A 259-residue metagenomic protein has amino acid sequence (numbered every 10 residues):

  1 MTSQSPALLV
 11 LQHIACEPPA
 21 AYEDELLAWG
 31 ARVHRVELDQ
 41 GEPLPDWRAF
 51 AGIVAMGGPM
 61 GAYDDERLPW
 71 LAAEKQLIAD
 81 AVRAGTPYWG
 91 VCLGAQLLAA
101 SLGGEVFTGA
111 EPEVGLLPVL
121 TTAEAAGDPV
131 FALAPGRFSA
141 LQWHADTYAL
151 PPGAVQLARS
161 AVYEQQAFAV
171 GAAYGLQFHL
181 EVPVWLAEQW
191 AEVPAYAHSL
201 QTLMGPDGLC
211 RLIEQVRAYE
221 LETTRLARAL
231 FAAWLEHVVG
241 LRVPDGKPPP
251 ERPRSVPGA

Functional and structural regions predicted by a protein language model:
M1-A84, Q201-A259: N-terminal beta1-alpha1 cap of cysteine-dependent amidohydrolase-like domains
A7, G85-P87, V155, A172: Short active-site oxyanion
P19-A21, P45, D64-E66, L98-S101 (+2 more regions): Short glycine-/acidic-enriched loop or helix-start segments at secondary-structure transitions that form or flank
E25-A28, P69-A73, V106-F107, A158-R159 (+1 more regions): Glycine-rich, phosphate-binding/catalytic loops in enzymes
A55-A125: Cysteine-nucleophile active-site neighborhood
L102-L186: Pocket-forming structural segment of enzyme catalytic cores
L180-V216: C-terminal helical/coil "lid" or tail adjacent to the Rossmann-like core of SAM-dependent
